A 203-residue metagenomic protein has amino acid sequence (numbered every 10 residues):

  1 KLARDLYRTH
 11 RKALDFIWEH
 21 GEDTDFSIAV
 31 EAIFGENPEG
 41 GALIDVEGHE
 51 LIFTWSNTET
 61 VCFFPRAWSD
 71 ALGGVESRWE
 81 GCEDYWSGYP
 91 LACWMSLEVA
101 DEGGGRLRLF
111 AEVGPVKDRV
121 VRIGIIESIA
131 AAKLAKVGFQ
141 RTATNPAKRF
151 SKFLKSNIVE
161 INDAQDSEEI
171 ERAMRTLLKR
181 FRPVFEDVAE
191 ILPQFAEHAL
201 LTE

Functional and structural regions predicted by a protein language model:
L2-N157: Polyanion-binding interface signature
K117-E203: Ampiphathic alpha-helical segments that act as solvent-exposed interaction surfaces
